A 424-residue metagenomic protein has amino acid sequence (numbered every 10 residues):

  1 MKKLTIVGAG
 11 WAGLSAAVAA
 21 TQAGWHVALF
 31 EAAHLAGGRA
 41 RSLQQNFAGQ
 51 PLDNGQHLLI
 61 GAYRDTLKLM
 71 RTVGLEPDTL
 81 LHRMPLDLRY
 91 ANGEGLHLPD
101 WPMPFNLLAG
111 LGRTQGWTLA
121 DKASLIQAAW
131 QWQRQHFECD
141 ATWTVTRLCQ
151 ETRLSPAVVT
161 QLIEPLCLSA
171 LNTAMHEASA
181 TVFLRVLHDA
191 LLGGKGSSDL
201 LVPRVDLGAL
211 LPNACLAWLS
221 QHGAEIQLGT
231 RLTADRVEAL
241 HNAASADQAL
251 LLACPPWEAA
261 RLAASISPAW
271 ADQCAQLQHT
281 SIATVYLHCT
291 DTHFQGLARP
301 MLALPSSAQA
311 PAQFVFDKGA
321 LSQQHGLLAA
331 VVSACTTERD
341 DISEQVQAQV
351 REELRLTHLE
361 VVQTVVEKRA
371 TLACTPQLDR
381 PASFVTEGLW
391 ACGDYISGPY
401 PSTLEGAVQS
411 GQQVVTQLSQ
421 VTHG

Functional and structural regions predicted by a protein language model:
K2-L29: N-terminal Rossmann-like FAD-binding beta1-loop-alpha1 element of flavoenzymes
A12, L35, W257: Conserved Rossmann-like nucleotide-cofactor binding loop
T21-N46: Glycine-rich FAD pyrophosphate-binding loop
A23, T230-D341, E352-E353: Mid-domain catalytic core of redox enzymes that form a hydrophobic substrate pocket/lid adjacent to a catalytic redox
G38-G61, A129-Q133: Glycine-rich active-site loop/strand segments that organize a redox cofactor
Q44, W101, Q313-G424: Conserved flavin/dinucleotide-binding core of flavoenzymes
Y63-L184: Mobile amphipathic helical/loop "lid" adjacent to a hydrophobic cofactor/ligand pocket
R185-A239, A249: Helical element adjacent to the flavin cofactor pocket in flavoenzyme catalytic cores
